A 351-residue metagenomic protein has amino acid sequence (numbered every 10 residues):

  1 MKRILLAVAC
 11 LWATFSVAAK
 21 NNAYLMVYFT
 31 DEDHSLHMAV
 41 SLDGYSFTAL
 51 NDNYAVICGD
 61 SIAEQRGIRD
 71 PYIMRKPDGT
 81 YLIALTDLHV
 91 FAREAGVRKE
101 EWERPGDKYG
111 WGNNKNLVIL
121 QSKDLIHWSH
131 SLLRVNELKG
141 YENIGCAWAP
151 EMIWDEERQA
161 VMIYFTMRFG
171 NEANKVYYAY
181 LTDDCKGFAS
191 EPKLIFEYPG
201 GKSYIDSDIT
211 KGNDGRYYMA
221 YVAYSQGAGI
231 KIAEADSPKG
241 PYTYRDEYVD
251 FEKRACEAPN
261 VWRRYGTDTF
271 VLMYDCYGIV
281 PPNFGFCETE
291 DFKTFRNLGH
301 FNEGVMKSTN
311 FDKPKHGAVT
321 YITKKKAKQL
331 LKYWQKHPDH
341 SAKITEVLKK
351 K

Functional and structural regions predicted by a protein language model:
M1-K20: Bacterial Sec-dependent N-terminal signal peptides
A18-K351: Carbohydrate-active catalytic/glycan-binding domains of CAZyme proteins, especially the secreted or lumenal ectodomains
